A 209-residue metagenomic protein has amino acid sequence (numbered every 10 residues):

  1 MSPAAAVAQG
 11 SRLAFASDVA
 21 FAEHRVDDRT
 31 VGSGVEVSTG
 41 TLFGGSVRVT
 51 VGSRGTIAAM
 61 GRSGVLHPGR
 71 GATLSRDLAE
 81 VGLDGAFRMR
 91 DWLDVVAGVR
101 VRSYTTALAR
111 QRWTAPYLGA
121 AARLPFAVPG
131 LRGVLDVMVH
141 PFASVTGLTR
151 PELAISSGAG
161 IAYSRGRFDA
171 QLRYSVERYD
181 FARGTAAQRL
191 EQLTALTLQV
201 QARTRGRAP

Functional and structural regions predicted by a protein language model:
A6-G71, Q201-R207: Short glycine/proline- and aromatic-enriched beta-strand/turn motifs that initiate or cap beta-hairpins
G10, T50-R54, R88-W92, P125-L131 (+2 more regions): Outer-membrane beta-barrel channels and translocator barrels
L13, V37-F43, T73-V81, D91 (+5 more regions): Residues that define the transmembrane beta-barrel architecture of outer-membrane proteins
L13-V19, S53-A59, D91-V99, P116-L118 (+4 more regions): Transmembrane beta-strands of outer-membrane beta-barrel proteins
A22-T30, R62-R70, R100-L108, V139-G147 (+2 more regions): Sequence/structural signature of outer-membrane beta-barrel proteins
S46-T50, D84-R88, R100, A121-P125 (+3 more regions): Transmembrane beta-barrel domains of outer membrane proteins
A58-A121, P125-A127: Outer-membrane pore/translocation modules
R150-P209: Predominantly the C-terminal beta-signal and adjacent terminal strand-loop region of outer-membrane beta-barrel
